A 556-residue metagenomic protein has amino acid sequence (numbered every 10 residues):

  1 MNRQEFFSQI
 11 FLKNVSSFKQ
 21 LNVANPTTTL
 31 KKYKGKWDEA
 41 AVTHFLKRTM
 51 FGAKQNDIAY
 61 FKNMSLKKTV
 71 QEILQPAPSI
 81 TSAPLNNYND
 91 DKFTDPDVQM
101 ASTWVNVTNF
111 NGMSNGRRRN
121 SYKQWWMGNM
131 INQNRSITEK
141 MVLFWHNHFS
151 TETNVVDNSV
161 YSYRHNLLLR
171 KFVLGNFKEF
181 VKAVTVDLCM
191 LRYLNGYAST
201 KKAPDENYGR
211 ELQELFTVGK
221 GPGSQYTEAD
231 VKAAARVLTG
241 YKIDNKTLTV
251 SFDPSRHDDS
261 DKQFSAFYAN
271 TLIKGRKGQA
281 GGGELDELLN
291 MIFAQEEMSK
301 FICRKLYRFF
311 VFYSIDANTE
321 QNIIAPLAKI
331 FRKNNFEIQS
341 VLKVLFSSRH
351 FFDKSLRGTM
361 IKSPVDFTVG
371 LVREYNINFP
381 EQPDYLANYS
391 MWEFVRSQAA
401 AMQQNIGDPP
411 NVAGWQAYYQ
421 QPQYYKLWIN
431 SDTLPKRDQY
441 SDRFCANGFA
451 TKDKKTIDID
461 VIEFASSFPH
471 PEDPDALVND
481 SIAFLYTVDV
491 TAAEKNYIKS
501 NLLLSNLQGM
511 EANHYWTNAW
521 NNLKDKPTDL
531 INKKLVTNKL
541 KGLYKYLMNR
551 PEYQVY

Functional and structural regions predicted by a protein language model:
N2-A24, N89, M100-N109, R119-M127 (+2 more regions): Active-site substrate-binding loop specific to GH73 endo-beta-N-acetylglucosaminidase modules in bacterial autolysins
Q9, F45, Y60-F61, T69-P76 (+9 more regions): Residues that form generic nucleotide/phosphate-binding pockets
V23-T81, D187-M190, S199, E211-E214 (+3 more regions): Cell-wall polysaccharide-cleaving catalytic domain and substrate-binding groove, primarily in peptidoglycan/chitin
A24-W37, V42-Q55, Q295, S299 (+2 more regions): Flexible, low-complexity segments enriched for small/polar residues
A41, D57, S65-T69, P84 (+10 more regions): Exposed alpha-helical structural elements
A41, T49, A53-R170, P254 (+2 more regions): N-terminal accessory alpha/beta regions
